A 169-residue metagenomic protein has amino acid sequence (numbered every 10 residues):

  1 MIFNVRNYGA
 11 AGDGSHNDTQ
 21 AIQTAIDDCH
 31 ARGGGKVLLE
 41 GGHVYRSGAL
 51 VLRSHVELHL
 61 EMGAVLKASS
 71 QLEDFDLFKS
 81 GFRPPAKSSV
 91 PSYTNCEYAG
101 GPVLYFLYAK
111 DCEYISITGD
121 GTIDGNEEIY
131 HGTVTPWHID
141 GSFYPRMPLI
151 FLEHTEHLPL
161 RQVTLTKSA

Functional and structural regions predicted by a protein language model:
M1-A169: Extracellular/periplasmic carbohydrate-active domains that bind, remodel, or depolymerize complex polysaccharides
